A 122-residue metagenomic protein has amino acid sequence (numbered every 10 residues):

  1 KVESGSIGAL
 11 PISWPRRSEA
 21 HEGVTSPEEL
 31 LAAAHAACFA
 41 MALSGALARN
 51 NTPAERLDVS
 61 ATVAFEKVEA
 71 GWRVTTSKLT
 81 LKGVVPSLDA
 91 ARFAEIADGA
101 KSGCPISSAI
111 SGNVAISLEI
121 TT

Functional and structural regions predicted by a protein language model:
K1-A33, A37-T122: Extended beta-strand/beta-hairpin segments
